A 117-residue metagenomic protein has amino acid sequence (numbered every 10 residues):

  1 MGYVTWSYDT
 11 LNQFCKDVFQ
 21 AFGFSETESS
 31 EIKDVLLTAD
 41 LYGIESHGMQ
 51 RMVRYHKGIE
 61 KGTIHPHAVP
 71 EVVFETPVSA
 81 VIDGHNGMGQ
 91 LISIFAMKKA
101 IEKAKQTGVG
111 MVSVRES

Functional and structural regions predicted by a protein language model:
M1-F22: Generic N-terminal amphipathic, Lys/Arg-enriched alpha-helix
Y3, S7, F24, E28 (+2 more regions): Short, contiguous, pocket-lining structural segments that sit at or immediately flank catalytic/ligand-binding sites
Q20-G23, L41-E45: N-terminal and secondary-structure boundary signal
F24-E31, S46-G48: Flexible, glycine/charged-enriched surface loops at secondary-structure junctions
L37, Q90-L91, A96-R115: Alpha/propeptide regions of enzymes that mature by internal proteolysis
G48-I101: Active-site cofactor/substrate anionic-group-binding motifs, chiefly glycine- and Lys/Arg-rich phosphate-binding loops
G84-N86, V114-S117: Fold-independent oxyanion-binding glycine-rich loops and adjacent beta-strand/coil segments at enzyme active sites
